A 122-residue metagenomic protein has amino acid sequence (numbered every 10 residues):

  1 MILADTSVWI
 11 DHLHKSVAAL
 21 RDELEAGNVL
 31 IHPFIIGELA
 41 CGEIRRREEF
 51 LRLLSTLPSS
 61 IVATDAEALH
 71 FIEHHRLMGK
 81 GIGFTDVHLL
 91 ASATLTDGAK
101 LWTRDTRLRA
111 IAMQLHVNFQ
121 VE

Functional and structural regions predicted by a protein language model:
M1-F34, A40-R52: Short, well-structured N-terminal submotif of metal-dependent ribonuclease cores
H12, A18, S59-E122: Active-site neighborhoods of divalent-metal-dependent phosphate/nucleic-acid chemistry enzymes
G27, G37, G42, G79-G83 (+1 more regions): Residue-identity detector for glycine
P33, G37, V87-L90: Non-catalytic, well-ordered alpha-helical scaffold segments
T56: Conserved nucleotide-sugar phosphate-binding/catalytic loop shared by glycosyltransferases and other
